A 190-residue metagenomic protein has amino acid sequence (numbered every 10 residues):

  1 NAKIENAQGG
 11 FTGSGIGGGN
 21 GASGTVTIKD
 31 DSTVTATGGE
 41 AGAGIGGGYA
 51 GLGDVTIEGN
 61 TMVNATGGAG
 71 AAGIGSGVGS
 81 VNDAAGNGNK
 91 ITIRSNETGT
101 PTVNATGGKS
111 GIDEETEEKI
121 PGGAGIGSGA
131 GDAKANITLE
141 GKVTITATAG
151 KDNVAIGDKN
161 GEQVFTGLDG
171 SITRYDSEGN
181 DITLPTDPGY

Functional and structural regions predicted by a protein language model:
N1-G9, I16-G38, G47-G67, S76-A149 (+1 more regions): Surface-exposed loop/turn motifs in large extracellular/passenger domains
